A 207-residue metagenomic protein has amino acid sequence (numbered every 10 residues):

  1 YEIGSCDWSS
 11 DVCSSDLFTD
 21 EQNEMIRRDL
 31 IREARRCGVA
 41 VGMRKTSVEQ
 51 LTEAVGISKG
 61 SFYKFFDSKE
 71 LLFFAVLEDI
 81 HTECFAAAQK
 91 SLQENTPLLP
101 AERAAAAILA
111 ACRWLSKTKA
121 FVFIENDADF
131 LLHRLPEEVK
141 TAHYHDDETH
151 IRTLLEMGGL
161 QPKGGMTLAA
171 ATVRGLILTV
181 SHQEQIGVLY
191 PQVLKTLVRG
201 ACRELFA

Functional and structural regions predicted by a protein language model:
Y1-C13: Single conserved hydrophobic/aromatic residue that forms the stacking wall/gate of nucleotide- or nucleobase-binding
E24-R32, R44-K45, F65-Q89, L109: An amphipathic alpha-helix adjacent to DNA-recognition modules
C37-T46, Q50: Short helix/strand-capping hinge loops at secondary-structure junctions that flank key functional elements
G56-F66: Short hydrophobic/aromatic patch on the recognition helix
A75, Q89-K117: Hydrophobic alpha-helical connector segments
F85, H133-L160, T167-A171, Q192: Amphipathic alpha-helical packing segments from all-alpha helical-bundle domains
R103, L109-E138, A171, H182: Amphipathic alpha-helical segments used for helix-helix packing
F123, D127, E156-A201: Hydrophobic/aromatic-rich alpha-helical bundle segments in the mid-to-C-terminal region
